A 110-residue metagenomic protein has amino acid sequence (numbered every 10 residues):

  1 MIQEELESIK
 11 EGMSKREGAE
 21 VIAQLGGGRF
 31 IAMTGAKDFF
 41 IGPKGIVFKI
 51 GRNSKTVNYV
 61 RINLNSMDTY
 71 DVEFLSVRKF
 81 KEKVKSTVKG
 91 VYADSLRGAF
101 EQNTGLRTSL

Functional and structural regions predicted by a protein language model:
I2-G12, R78-L110: Mixed-charge, Lys/Arg-enriched low-complexity segments
I2-S54: Negatively charged, low-complexity tracts enriched in Asp/Glu with abundant Ser/Thr
K55-V60: Short, surface-exposed coil-to-beta transition loops
N63-M67: Short beta-strand micro-motifs enriched in acidic
D68-K79: Short, surface-exposed beta-strand/strand-loop-strand elements in extracellular ectodomains
